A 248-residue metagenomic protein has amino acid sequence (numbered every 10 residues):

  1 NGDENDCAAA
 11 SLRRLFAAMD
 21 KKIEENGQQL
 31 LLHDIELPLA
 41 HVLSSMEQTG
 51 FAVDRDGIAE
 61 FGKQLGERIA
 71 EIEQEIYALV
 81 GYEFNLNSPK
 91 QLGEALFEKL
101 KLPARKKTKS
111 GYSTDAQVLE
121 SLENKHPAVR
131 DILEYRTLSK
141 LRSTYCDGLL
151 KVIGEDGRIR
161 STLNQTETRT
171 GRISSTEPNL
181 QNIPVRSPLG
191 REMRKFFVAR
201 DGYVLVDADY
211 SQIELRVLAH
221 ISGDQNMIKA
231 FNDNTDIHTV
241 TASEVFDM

Functional and structural regions predicted by a protein language model:
N1-P188, V204, S211-E214, D224 (+1 more regions): Conserved "right-hand" nucleotidyltransferase catalytic core of DNA-directed polymerases
E155, M193-F196, F231: Hydrophobic alpha-helical segments with strong N-terminal bias
L189-V204: A short acidic-Thr-Gly-centered motif at the start of a beta-strand
Y203-T235: Structured ligand/cofactor/substrate-binding pocket environments in proteins
D233-M248: Generic long, charged, amphipathic alpha-helical segments
